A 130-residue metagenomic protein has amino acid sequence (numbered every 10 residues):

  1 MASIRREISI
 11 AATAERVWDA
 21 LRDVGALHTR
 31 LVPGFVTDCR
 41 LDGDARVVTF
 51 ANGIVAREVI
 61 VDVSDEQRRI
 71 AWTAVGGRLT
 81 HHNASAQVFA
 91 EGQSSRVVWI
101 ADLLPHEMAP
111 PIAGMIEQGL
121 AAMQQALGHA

Functional and structural regions predicted by a protein language model:
M1-R40: Hydrophobic ligand-binding cavity/cleft-lining segments
R16-W18, E58, I70, H82 (+1 more regions): Short acidic, gly/pro-rich beta-turn/loop elements at beta-sheet edges and active-site/ligand-binding grooves
G25-G77, N83, E91, R96 (+1 more regions): Glycine-rich portal/gate segments that line the openings of hydrophobic small-molecule binding cavities
A74-H129: Beta-strand/loop substructures that line and gate deep hydrophobic ligand-binding cavities in soluble
